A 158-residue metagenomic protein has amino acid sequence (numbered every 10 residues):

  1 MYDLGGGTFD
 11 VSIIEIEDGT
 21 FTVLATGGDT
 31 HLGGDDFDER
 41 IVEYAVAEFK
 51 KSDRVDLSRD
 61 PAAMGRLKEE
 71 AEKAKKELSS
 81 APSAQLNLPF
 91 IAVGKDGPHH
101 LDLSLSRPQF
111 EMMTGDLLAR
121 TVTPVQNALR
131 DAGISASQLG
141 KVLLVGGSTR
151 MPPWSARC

Functional and structural regions predicted by a protein language model:
M1-C158: Oxyanion-binding/catalytic loops of NTP- or PPi-dependent enzymes
